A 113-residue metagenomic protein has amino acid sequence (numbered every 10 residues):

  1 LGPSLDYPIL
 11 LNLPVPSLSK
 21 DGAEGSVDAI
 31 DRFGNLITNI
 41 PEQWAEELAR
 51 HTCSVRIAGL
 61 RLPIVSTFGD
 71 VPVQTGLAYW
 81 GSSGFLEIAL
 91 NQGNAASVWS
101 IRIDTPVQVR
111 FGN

Functional and structural regions predicted by a protein language model:
L1-N39, W44-A49: Anionic-ligand-binding alpha/beta catalytic cores of soluble enzymes and soluble regulatory domains that recognize
E24, G76, P106: A residue-level signal for beta-strand positions that form part of recognition/binding surfaces within mature
I37-R102: A conserved acidic, glycine/proline-rich C-terminal tail/linker
T105-G112: Surface-exposed interaction regions enriched in Ser/Thr/Asp/Glu that occur as long low-complexity tracts or repetitive
